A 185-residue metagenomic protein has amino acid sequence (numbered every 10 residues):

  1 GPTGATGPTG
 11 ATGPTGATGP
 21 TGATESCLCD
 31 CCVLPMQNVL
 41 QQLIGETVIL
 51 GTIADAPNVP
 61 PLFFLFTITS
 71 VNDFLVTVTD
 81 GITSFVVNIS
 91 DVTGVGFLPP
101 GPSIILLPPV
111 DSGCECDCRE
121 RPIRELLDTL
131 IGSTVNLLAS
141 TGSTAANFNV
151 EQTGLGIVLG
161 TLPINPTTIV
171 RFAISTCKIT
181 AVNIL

Functional and structural regions predicted by a protein language model:
G1-L28: Collagen/collagen-like triple-helix recognition
A23-L185: Conserved RNA-binding domains used in RNP assembly and mRNA/RNA metabolism
